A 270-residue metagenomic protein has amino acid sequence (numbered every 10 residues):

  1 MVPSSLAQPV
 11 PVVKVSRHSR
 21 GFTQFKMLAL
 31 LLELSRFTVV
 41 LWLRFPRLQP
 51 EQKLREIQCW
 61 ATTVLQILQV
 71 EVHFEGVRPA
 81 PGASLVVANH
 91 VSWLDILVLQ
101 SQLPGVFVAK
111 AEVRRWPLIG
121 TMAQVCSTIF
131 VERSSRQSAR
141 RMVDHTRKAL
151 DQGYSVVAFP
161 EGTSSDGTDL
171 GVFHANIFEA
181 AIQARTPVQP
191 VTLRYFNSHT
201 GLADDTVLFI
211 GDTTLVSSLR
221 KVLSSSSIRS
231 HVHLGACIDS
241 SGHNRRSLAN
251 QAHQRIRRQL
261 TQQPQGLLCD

Functional and structural regions predicted by a protein language model:
M1-V13, T62, I67-G76, I96 (+4 more regions): Soluble, non-transmembrane catalytic domains of enzymes that act on hydrophobic metabolites at membranes
P9-F74, T121-C126, S225: A transmembrane-helix-recognition feature enriched in membrane-embedded lipid enzymes and envelope glyco-/phospholipid
S35-P50, L65-I67, A80-R136: Catalytic core of membrane glycerolipid acyltransferases/transacylases, capturing the structured, soluble-facing
A83-L85, T128, G153-F159, H231: Residue-level preference for the first positions of well-ordered beta-strands
K110, V131, F159, V191-L193: Generic beta-sheet signal
I119-G120, T168-H243, S247-Q251, G266: A cross-family acyltransferase "interaction/gating" segment
A149-F178: Catalytic-site beta-strand/loop segments enriched in glycine and acidic/polar residues
